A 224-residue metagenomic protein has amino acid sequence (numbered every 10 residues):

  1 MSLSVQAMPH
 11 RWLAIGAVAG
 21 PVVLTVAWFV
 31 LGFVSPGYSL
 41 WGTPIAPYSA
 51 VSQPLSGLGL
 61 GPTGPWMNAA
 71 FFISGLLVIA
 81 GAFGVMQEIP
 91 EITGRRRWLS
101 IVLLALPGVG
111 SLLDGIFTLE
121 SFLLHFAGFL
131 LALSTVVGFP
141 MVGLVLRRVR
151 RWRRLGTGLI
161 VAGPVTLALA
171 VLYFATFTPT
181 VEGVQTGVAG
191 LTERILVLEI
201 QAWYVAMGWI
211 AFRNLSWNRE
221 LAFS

Functional and structural regions predicted by a protein language model:
M1-H10: Short, Lys/Arg-rich, polar N-terminal cytosolic tail immediately upstream of the first transmembrane signal-anchor
H10-Y38: N-terminal signal-anchor transmembrane alpha helix
Q53-L76: Interfacial helix-start motif at the membrane-water boundary
P62-M67, R95-S100, L119-L133: Transmembrane alpha-helix entry/boundary detector in multi-pass membrane proteins
A70-G81, L133-V142, L196-R213: Hydrophobic cores of alpha-helical transmembrane segments in multi-pass inner/ER membrane proteins, independent
F83-L106, L221: Cytoplasmic juxtamembrane regions at transmembrane-helix boundaries
P107-R148: Membrane-proximal helix-loop-helix units in multi-pass membrane proteins
L144-S224: Terminal transmembrane helical module of multi-pass membrane proteins
